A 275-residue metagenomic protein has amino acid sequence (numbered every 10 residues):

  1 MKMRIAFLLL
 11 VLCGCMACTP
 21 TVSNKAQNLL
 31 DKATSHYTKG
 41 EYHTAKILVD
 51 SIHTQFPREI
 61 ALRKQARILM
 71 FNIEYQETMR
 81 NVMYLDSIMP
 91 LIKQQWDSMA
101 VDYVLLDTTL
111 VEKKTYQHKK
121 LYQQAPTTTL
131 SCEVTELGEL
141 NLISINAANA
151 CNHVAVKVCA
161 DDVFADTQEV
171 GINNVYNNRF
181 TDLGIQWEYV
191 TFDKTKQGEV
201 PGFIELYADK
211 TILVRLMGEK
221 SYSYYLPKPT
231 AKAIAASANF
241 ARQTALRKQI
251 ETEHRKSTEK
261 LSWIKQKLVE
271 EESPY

Functional and structural regions predicted by a protein language model:
I5-G14: Sec-dependent N-terminal signal peptides
M16-V22: Bacterial signal peptide processing site
L30-T38: Hydrophobic/aromatic side-chain positions at a characteristic register within alpha-helices of tetratricopeptide repeats
H53-K64: Short solvent-exposed coil/turn linkers within tandem alpha-helical repeat scaffolds
M70-M99: Alpha-helical linker/edge segments of TPR/alpha-solenoid repeat scaffolds and analogous pre-/post-domain helices
G184-T191, D209-Y275: Internal interaction segment
